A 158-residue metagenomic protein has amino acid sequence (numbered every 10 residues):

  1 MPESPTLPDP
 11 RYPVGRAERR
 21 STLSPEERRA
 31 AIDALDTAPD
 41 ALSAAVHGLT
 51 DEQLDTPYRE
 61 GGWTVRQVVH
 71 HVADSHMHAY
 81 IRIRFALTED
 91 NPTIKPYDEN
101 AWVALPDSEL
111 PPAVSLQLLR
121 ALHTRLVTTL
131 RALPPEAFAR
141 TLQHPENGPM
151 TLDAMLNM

Functional and structural regions predicted by a protein language model:
M1-V65, M77-M158: Aromatic-glycine hotspot motif
H71: Histidine-centered divalent metal-coordination motifs
